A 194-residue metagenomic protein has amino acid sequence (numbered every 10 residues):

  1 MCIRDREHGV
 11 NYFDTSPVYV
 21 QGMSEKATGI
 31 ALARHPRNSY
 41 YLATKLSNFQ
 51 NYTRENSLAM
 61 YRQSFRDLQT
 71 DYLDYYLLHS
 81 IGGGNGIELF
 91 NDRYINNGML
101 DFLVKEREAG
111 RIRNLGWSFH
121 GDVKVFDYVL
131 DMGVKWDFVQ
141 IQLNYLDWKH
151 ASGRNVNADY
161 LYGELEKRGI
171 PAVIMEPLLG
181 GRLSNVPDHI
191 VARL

Functional and structural regions predicted by a protein language model:
M1-D5: Conserved small/polar residues in nucleotide/adenosyl-binding loops
E7, G29-S39, F65-D71, V129-V134 (+1 more regions): Acidic (Asp/Glu)-rich catalytic clusters
V10, T70-L73, I112, W136: A structural motif
Y12-L32, G83-I87: Glycine-rich, proline-tolerant flexible connector loops at the mouths of alpha/beta enzymes
F13, T28, L42, S64 (+4 more regions): Conserved, mostly hydrophobic/aromatic
E25-T44, N97-A109, K167: Alpha-helix-loop-beta-strand connector modules within alpha/beta enzyme cores
F65-F90: Active-site groove signature of glycoside hydrolases
I81-L194: Beta/alpha (TIM)-barrel catalytic core signal, keyed to glycine-rich beta->alpha loops juxtaposed to Asp/Glu that bind
